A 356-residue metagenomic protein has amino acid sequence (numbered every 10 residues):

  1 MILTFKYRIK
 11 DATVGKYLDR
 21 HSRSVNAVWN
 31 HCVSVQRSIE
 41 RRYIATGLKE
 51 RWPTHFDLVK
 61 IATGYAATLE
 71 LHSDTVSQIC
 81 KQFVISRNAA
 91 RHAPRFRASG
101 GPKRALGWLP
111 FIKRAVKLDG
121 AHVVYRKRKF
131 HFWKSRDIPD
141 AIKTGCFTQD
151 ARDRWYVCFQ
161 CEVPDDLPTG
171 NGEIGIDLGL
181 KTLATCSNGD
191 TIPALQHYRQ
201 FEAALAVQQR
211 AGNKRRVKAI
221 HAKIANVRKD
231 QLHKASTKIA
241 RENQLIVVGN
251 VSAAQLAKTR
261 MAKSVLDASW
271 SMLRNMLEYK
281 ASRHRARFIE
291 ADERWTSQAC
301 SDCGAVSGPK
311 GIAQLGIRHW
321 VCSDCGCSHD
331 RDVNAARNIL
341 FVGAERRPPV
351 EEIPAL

Functional and structural regions predicted by a protein language model:
M1-L356: Nucleic-acid substrate recognition interfaces
